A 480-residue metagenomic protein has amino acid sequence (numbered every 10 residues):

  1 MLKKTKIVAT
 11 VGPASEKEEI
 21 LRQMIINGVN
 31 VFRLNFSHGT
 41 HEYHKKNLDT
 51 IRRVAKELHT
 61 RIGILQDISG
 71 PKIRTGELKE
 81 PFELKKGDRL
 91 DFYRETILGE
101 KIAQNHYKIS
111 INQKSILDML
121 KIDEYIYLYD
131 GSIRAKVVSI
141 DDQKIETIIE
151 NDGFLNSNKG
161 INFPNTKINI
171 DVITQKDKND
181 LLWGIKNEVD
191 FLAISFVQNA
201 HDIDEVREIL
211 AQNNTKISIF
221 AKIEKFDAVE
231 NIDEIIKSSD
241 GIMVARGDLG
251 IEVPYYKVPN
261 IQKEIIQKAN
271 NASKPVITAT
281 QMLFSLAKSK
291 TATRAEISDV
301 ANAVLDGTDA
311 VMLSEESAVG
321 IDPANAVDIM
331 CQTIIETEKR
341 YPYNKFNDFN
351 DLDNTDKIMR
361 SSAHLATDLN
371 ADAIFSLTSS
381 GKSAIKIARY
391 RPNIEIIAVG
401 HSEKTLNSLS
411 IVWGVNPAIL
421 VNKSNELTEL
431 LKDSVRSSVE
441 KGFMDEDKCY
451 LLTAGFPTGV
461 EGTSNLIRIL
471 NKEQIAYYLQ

Functional and structural regions predicted by a protein language model:
M1-Q480: Non-catalytic helical/linker scaffolds that mediate oligomerization, partner binding, and domain coupling around large
